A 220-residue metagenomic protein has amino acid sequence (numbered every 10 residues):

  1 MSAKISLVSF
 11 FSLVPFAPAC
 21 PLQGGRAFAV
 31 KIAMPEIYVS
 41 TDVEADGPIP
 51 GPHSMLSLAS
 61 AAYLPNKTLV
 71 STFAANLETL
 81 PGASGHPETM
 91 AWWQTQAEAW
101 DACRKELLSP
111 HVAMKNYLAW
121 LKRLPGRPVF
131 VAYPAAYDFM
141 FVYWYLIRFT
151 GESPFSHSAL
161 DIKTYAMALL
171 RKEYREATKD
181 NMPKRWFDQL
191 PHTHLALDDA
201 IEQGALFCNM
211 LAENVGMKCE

Functional and structural regions predicted by a protein language model:
S2, S6-S12: Serine residues within intrinsically disordered or low-complexity segments
F10-F11, F16, F28: Aromatic (phenylalanine/tyrosine) cluster motif
P35, P52-M55, F139-P154, M167-K172: Catalytic phosphate/metal-binding cores of nucleic-acid and nucleotide-processing enzymes, i.e., regions that mediate
P35-V39, E44-Y133: Conserved non-catalytic scaffold segment of RNase H-like nuclease domains
T79-G82, M90, Q94, I162-I201: Active-site-proximal helix-loop-helix substrate-binding element of RNase H-like nuclease domains
V129-A135, M140-F141, T178-E220: Acidic, Mg2+-coordinating catalytic module of metal-dependent nucleases/exonucleases that use a two-metal-ion mechanism
